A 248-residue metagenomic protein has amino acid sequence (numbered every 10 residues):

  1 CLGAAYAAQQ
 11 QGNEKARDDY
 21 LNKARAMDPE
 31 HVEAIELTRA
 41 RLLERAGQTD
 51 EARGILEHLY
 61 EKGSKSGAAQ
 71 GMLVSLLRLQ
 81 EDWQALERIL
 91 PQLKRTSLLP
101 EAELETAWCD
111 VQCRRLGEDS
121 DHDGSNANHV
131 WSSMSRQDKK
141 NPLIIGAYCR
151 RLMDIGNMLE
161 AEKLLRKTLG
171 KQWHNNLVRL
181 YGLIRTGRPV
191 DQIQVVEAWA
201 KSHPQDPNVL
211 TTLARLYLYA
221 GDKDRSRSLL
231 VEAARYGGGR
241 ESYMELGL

Functional and structural regions predicted by a protein language model:
C1-L248: Repeat-based scaffolding regions
